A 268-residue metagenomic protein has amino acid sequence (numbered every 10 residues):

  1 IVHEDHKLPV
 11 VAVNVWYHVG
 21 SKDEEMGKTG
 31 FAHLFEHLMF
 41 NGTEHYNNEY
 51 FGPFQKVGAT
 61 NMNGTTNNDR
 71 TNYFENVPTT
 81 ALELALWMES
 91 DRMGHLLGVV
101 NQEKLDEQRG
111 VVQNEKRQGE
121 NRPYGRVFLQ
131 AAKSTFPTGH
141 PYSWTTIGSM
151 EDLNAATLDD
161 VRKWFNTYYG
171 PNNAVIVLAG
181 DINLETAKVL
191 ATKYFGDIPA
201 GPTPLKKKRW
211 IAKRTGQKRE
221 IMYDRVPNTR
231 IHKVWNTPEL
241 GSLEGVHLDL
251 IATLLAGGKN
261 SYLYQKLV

Functional and structural regions predicted by a protein language model:
I1-K22, H45-A81, Q118-N173, D197-S242 (+1 more regions): Non-catalytic beta-strand/loop surface segments
V19-A32: Short active-site loop at a secondary-structure junction that contains or immediately precedes the catalytic residue(s)
T29-T43: Active-site SXXK
F40-E44, L96, L184-E185, G196-G201: Bacterial peptidoglycan biogenesis and beta-lactam-recognition machinery
G42, N76-E107, G258-K259: M16/insulysin-pitrilysin zinc metalloprotease superfamily fold
Q102, R109, L158-Y194, I231: Non-catalytic, conformational "gating/processing" segments within enzyme and secreted inhibitor domains
